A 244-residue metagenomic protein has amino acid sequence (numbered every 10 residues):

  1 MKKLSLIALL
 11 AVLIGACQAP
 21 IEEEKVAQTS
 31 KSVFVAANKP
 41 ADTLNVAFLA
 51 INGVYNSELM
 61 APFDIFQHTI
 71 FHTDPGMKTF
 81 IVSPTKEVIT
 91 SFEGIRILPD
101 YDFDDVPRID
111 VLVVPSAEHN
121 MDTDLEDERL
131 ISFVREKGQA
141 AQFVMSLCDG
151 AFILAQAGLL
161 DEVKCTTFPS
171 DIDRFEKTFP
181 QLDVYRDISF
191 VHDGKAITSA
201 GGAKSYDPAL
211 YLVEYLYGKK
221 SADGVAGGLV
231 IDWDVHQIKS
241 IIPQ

Functional and structural regions predicted by a protein language model:
S5-G15: Bacterial N-terminal signal peptides
C17-V144, F152-Q156, D173, R186 (+2 more regions): Extended, subdomain-level signal for the structured scaffold at the beginning of enzyme domains
T43-N45, K164, K195: Residues that mark the start of a beta-strand
V144-M145, C165: A short beta-strand/loop micro-motif in the catalytic core of glycosyltransferases that engages the nucleotide-sugar
D161-D187: A conserved active-site-flanking secondary-structure segment within enzyme catalytic domains
G194-G201: A short glycine-threonine-serine/GTX helix/turn-capping micro-motif
